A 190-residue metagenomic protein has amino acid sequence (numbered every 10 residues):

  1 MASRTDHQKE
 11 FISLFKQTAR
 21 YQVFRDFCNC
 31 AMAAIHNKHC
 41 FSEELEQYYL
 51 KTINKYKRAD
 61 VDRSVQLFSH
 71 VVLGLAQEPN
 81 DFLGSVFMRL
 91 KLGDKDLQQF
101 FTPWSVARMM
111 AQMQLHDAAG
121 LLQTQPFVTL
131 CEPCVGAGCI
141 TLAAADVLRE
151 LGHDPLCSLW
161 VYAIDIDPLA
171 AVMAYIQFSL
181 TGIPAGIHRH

Functional and structural regions predicted by a protein language model:
A2-C134, G138-G152: Class I S-adenosyl-L-methionine
D94-K95, W160, A174: A generic, residue-level signal for flexible/boundary positions that often mark functional hotspots
V147-W160, G182-I183: Conserved S-adenosyl-L-methionine
V161-D165: Conserved SAM-binding motif I beta-strand of class I
L169: Conserved Rossmann-like nucleotide-cofactor binding loop
M173-A185: Short, conserved SAM-binding/catalytic segment of Class I S-adenosyl-L-methionine-dependent methyltransferases
